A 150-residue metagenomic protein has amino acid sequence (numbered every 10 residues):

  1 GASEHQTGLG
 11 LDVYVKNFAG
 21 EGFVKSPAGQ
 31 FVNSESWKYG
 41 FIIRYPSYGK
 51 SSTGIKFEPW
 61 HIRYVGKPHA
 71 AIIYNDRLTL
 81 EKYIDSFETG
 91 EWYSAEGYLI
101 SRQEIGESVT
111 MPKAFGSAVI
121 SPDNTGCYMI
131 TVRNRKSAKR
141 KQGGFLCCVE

Functional and structural regions predicted by a protein language model:
G1-G10: Short, surface-exposed glycine/acidic/tryptophan-bearing loops
G10-V15, I42-Y45, R63: Structural recognition of the beta-strand scaffold that forms the well-ordered cores of secreted hydrolase catalytic
V15-N17, G66, N134: Short, flexible loop/turn elements at secondary-structure junctions
G20-I43, S47: Long, well-ordered alpha-helical scaffolding segments within enzyme catalytic domains, especially pronounced
Y39-F41, E58-W60, H69, G126-Y128: A short pocket-lining beta-strand/turn micro-motif at the edge of beta-sheets
S47-P68: Acidic helix/loop microenvironments that form the catalytic cleft of cell-wall polysaccharide enzymes
P68-K141, F145-E150: Low-complexity, Gly/Ser/Thr/Pro-rich intrinsically disordered linker/tail segments
